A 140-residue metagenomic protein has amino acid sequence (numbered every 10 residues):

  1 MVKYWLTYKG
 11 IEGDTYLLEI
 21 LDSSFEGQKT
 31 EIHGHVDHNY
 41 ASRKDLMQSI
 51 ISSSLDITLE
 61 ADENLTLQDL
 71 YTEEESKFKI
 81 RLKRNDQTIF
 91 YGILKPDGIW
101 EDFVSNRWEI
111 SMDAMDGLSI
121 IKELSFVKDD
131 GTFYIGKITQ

Functional and structural regions predicted by a protein language model:
M1-E12, M47, I51, D62-Q140: Surface-exposed cap/loop segments at beta↔alpha junctions
M1-H35: Polar/acidic, low-complexity leader/linker segments enriched in S/T/G and N/D
T15-L18, D22, R43, I110 (+1 more regions): Generic N-terminal initiation segments characterized by hydrophobic and/or small/turn-forming residues
L18, L59-E60: An active-site-proximal beta-strand-loop segment
F25, I32-M47, K95-F103: Short amphipathic beta-strand and strand-loop transition segments with alternating hydrophobic
Y40-R43, T58, K137: Intrinsic-disorder/low-complexity, polar/charged segments
S53-I57: One face of beta-strands
